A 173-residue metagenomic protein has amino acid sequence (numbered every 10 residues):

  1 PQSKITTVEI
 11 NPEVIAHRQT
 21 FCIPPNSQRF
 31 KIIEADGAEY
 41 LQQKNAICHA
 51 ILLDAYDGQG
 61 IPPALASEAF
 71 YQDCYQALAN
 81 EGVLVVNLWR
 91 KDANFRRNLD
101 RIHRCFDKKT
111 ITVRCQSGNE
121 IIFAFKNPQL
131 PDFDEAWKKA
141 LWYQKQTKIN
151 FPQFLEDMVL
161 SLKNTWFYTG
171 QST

Functional and structural regions predicted by a protein language model:
P1-Q76, N80: The AdoMet/dcAdoMet-binding core of the Class I SAM-like
Q2-K4, S27-R29, E81, D107-K109 (+2 more regions): A generic structural signal for alpha->beta connector loops
A16, T20, E39, Q43 (+7 more regions): Charged/polar, solvent-exposed surface patches and flexible loops
H17, P62, F95-R96, F133-D134: Short glycine-/acidic-enriched loop or helix-start segments at secondary-structure transitions that form or flank
R18, L41-A46, A69, L84-A93 (+3 more regions): Low-complexity, flexible helical/coil segments
Q19-Q28, K44-I47, D92, C115-G118 (+2 more regions): Generic structural signal for short, solvent-exposed loop/turn connectors between secondary structure elements
E68-P131: C-terminal substrate-binding/active-site "lid" region of AdoMet-derived donor-dependent transferases
E120-T173: SAM/dcSAM-binding transferase cores
